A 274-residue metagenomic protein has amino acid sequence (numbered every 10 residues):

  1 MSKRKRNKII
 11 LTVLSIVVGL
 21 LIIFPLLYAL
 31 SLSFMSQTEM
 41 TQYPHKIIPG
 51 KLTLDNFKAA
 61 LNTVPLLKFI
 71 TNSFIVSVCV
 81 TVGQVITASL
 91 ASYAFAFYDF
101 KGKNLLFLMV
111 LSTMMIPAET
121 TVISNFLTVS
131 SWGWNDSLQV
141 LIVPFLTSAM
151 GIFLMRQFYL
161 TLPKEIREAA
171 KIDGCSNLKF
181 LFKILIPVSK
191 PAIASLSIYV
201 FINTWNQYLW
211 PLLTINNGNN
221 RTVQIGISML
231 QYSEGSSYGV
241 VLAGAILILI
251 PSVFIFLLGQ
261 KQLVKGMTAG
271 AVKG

Functional and structural regions predicted by a protein language model:
S2-G274: A structural signal for multi-pass alpha-helical bundles of membrane permease subunits that mediate small-molecule
